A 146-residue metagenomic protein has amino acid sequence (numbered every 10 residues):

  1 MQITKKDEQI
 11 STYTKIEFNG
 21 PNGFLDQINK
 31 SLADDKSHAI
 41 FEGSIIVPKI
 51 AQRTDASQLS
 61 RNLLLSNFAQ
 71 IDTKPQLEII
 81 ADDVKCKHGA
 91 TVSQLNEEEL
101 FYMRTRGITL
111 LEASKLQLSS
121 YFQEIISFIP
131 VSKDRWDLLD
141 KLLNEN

Functional and structural regions predicted by a protein language model:
M1-F101, T105-I108, F122-E124, P130-N146: Conserved beta-strand/loop scaffold segments within soluble protein domains that form the structured core and edges
